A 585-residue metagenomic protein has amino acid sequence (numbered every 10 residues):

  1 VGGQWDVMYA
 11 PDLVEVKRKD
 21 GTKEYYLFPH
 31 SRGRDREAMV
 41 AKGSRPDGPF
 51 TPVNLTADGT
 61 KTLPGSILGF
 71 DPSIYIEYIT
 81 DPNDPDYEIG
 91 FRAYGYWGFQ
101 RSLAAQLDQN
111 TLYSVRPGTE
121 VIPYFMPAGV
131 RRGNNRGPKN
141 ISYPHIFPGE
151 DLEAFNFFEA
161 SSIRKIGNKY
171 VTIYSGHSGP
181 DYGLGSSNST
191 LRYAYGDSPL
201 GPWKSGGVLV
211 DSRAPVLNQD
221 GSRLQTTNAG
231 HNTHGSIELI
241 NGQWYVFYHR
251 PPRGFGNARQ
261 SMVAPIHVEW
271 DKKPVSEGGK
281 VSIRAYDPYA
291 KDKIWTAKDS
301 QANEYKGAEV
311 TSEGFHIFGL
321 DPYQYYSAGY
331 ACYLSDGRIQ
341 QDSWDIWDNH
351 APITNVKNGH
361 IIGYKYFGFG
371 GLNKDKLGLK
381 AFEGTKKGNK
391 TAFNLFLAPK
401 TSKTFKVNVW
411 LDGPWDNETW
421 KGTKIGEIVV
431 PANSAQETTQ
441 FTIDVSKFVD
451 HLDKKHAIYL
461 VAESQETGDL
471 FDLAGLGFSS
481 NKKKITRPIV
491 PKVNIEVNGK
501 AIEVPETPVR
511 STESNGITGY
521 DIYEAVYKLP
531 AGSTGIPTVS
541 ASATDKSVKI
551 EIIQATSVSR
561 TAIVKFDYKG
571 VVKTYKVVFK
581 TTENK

Functional and structural regions predicted by a protein language model:
V1-I485: Carbohydrate-active catalytic/glycan-binding domains of CAZyme proteins, especially the secreted or lumenal ectodomains
K483-K585: Beta-rich interaction/scaffold domains
